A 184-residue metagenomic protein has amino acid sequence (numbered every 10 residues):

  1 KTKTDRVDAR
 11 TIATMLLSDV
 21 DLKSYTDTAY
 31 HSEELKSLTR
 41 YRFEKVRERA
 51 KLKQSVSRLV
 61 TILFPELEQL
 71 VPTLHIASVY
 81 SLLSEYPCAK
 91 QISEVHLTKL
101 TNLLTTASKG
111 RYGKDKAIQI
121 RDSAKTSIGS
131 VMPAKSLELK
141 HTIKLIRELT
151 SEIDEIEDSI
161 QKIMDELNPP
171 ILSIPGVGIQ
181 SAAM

Functional and structural regions predicted by a protein language model:
K1-M184: A detector of single, family-specific signature residues that are central to catalytic or substrate-handling motifs
